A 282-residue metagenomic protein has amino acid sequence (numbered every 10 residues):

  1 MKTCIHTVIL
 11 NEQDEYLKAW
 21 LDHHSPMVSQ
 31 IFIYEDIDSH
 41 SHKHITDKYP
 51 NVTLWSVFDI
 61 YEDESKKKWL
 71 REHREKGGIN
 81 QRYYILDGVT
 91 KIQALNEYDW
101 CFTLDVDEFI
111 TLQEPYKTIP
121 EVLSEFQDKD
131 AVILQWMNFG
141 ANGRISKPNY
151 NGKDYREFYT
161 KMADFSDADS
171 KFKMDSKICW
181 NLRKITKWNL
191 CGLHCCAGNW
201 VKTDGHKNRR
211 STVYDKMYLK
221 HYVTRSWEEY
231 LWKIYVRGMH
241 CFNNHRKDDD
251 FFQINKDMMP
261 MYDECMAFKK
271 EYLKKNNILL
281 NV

Functional and structural regions predicted by a protein language model:
M1-D22: N-proximal low-complexity "stem/linker" segments adjacent to membrane-targeting elements
C4-H6, Q30-F32, T53: A structural signal for isolated positions on well-ordered beta-strands in alpha/beta enzyme cores
A19-W20, H44-I45, T118-V122: A short acidic, amphipathic alpha-helical/loop segment
L21-I31: Short, acidic, metal-binding catalytic loop of nucleotide-sugar glycosyltransferases
D36-D38: Conserved short acidic donor-positioning loop in nucleotide-sugar-dependent glycosyltransferases
H40-T103, T111-E114: Active-site-proximal specificity loops/subdomain of glycosyltransferases
L70, R74-T90, L112-V282: Catalytic-site signature of metal-activated, phosphate-bearing donor transferases, centered on the GT-A/GT-A-like
